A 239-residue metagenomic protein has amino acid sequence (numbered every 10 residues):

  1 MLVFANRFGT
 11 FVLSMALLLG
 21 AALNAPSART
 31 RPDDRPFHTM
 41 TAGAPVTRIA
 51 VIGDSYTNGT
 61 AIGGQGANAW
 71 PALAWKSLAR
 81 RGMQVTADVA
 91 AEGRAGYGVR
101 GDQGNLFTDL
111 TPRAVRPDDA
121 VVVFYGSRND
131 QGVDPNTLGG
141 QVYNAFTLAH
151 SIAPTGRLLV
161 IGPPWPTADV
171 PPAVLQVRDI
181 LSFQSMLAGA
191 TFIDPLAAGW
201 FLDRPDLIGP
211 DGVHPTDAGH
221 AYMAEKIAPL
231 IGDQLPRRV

Functional and structural regions predicted by a protein language model:
M1-R29: Secretory targeting and sorting signals
R29-A91, P112-A114: Serine-esterase "nucleophile elbow" of acetyl-processing enzymes
D34-H38, A72-L73, R100-V115, G140-L148 (+1 more regions): Alpha-helical scaffolding within the catalytic cores of extracellular/periplasmic polymer-degrading hydrolases
R48-G53, T57, T86-A91, A120-G126 (+2 more regions): Structural recognition of the beta-strand scaffold that forms the well-ordered cores of secreted hydrolase catalytic
S55-N58, A91-G98, R128-V133, P164-A168 (+2 more regions): Solvent-exposed loop/turn segments at secondary-structure junctions within structured extracellular/periplasmic domains
E92, Q103-G139: Oxyanion-hole/transition-state-stabilizing segment in secreted/luminal serine hydrolases and related acyltransferases
Y125-N129, F146-D179: Active-site segments of SGNH/GDSL-like serine hydrolases that catalyze O-acetyl group transfer/hydrolysis on lipids
P166-V239: Catalytic His-Asp segment of secreted/periplasmic serine-dependent ester chemistry enzymes
